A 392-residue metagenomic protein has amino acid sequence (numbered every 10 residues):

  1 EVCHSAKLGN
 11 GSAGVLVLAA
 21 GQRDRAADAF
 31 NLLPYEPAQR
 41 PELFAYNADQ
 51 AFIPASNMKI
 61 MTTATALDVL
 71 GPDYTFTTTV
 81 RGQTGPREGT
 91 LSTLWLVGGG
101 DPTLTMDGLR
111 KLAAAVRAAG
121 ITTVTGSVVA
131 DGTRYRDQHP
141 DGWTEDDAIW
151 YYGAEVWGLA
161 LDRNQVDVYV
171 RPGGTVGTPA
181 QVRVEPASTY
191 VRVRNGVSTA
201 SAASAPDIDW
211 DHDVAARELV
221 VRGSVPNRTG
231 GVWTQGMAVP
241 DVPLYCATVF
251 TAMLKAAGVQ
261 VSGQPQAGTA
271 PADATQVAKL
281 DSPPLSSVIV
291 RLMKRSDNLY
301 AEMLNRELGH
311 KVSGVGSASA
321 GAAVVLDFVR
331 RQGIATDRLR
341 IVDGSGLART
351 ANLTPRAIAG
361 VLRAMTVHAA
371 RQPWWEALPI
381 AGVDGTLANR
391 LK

Functional and structural regions predicted by a protein language model:
E1-Q39, F44-A51, A115-A119: Beta-lactamase-like hydrolase cores
V2, D68-T336: Conserved serine DD-peptidase/penicillin-binding transpeptidase domain and beta-lactam-recognizing active-site
V15, R40, K59-A66, V128 (+4 more regions): Residue-level preference for non-acidic, small/hydrophobic
V17-A19, P34-E36, G82-T84, A130-R134 (+3 more regions): A general secondary-structure junction signal
D28, L43-A45, R295, E302-K392: Small-residue-rich helix-loop
A45-T65: Short active-site loop at a secondary-structure junction that contains or immediately precedes the catalytic residue(s)
Y46-F52, G236-M237, S345-A348: A short glycine/serine-rich beta->alpha loop
P54-S56, P243, A351-T354: Short, conserved glycine- and acidic-residue-centered signature motifs in active-site or ligand-binding loops
